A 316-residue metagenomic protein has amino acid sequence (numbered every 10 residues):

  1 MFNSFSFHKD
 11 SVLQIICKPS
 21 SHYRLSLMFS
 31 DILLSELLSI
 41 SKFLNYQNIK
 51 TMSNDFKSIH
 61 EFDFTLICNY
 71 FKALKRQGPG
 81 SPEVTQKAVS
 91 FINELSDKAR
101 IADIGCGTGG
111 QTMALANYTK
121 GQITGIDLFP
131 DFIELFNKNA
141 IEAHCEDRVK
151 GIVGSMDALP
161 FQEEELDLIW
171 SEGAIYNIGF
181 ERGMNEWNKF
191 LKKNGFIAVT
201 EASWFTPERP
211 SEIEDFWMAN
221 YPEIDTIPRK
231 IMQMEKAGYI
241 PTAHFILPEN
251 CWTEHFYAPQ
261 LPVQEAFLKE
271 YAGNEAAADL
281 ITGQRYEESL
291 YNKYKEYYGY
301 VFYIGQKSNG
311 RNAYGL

Functional and structural regions predicted by a protein language model:
G78-K98: Conserved alpha-helix/loop element of class I SAM-dependent methyltransferases that forms part of the SAM/SAH-binding
A102-I104, T108-A158: Class I SAM-dependent methyltransferase SAM/SAH-binding core
D157-L168: A short acidic, Gly/Pro-enriched loop at the edge of an enzyme's catalytic core that lines a small-molecule cofactor
L168-E181: A short SAM/SAH-binding and catalytic strip from SAM-dependent methyltransferases
R182-F196: A short glycine-rich, Lys/Arg-flanked "PGG" loop and its adjoining helix->strand segment in the class I
A202-Y221: Short, glycine-/aromatic-enriched active-site segment of Class I SAM-dependent methyltransferases
E223-G238: Short alpha-helix
F245-L316: Conserved Class I S-adenosyl-L-methionine
